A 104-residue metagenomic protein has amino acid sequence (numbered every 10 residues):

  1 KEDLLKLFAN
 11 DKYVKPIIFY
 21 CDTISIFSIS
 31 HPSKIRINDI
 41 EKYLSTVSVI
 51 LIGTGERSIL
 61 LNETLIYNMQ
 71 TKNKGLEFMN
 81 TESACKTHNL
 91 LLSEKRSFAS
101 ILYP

Functional and structural regions predicted by a protein language model:
K1-I37, S93-P104: Non-catalytic interface/targeting segments
C21, S28, D39-T46, M69: Domain-wide signal for the mature, well-folded portions of proteins, strongly enriched in nucleus-encoded organellar
F27, S58-L61, K86-T87: Short active-site-adjacent helix-start/loop capping segments
R36-K42, T87-H88: Short, charged beta->alpha transition segments
L44-F78: Mid-chain, well-packed structural core segment of small domains
R57, E82, P104: Residue-level "edge-of-site" marker
T81-L92: Long, charge-dense
